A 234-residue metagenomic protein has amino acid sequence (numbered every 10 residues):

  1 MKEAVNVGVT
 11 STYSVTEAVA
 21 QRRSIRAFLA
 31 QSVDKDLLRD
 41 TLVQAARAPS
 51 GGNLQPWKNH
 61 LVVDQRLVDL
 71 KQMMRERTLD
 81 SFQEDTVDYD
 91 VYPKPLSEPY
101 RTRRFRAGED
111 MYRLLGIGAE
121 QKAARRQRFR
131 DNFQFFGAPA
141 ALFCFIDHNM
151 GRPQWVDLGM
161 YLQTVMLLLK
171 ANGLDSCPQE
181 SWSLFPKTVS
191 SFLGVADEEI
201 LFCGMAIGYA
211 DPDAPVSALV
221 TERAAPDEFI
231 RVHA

Functional and structural regions predicted by a protein language model:
M1-A234: Acidic, surface-exposed loops and disordered segments
